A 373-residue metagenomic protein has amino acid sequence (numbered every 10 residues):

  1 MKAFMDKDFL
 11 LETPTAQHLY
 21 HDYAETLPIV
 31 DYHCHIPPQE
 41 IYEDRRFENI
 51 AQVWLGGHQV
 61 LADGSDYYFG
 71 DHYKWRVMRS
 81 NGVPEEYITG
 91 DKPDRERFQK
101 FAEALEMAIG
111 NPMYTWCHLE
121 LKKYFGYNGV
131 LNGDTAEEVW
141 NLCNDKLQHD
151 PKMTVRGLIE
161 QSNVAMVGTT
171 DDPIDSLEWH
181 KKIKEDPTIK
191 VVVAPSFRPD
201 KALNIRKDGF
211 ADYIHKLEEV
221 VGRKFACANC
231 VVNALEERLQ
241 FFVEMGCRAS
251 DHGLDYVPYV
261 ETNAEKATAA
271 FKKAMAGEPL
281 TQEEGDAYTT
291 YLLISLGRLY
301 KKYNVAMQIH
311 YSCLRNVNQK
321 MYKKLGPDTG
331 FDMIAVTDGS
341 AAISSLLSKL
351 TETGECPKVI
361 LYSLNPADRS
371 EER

Functional and structural regions predicted by a protein language model:
M1-Y303, E355-E371: Metal-cofactor-binding active-site regions of metalloenzymes
P258-K272, I309-S370: Catalytic core of soluble alpha/beta enzymes
A306: Residue-level detector of anion-binding/catalytic polar loops
